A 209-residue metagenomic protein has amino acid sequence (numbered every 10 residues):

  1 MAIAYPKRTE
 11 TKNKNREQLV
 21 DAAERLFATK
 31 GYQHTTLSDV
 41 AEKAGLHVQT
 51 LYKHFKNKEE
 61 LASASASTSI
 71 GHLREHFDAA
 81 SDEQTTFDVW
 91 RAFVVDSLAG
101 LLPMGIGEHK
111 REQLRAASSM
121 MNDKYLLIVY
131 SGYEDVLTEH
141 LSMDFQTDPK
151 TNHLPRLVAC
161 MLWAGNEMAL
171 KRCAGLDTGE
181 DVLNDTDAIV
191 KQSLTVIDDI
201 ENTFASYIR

Functional and structural regions predicted by a protein language model:
M1-K30, H34-L46: Basic, helix-initiating cap at the start of DNA-binding domains
A2, D135-Q146, K171-R209: C-terminal peripheral helix-coil segments that are non-catalytic and often amphipathic
A4-P6, F55, S119-D123, D148 (+1 more regions): A short, mixed-charge helix-start or loop-turn motif at secondary-structure junctions
P6, K30-Y32, G45, Y52-A64 (+1 more regions): HTH DNA-binding helix-turn interface
A64, G71, E75-R111: Hydrophobic alpha-helical connector segments
S118-Q146, H153-C160: Amphipathic alpha-helical packing segments from all-alpha helical-bundle domains
W163-E167: Alpha-helical transmembrane segments of multipass membrane proteins
